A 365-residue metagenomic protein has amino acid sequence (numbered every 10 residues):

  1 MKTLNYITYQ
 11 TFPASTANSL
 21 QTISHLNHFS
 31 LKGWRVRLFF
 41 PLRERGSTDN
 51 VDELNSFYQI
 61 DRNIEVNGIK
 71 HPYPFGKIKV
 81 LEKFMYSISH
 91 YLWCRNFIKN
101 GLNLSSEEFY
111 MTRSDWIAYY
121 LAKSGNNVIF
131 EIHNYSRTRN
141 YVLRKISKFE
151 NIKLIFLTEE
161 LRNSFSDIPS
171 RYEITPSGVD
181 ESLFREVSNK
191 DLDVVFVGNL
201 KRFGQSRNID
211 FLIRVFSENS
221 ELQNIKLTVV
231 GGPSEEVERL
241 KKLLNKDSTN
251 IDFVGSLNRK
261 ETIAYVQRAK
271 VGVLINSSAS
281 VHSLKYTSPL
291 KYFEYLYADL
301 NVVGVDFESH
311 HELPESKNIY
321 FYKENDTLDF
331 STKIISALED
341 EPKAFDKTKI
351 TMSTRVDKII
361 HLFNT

Functional and structural regions predicted by a protein language model:
N5-I7, V179, V187-S217, L227-T228: Conserved donor-binding/catalytic core segment of Leloir-type glycosyltransferases
T8-S15, H28, W34-S89, N103 (+2 more regions): N-terminal strand-loop element at the rim of the active site of nucleotide-sugar-dependent glycosyltransferases
N18-F29, E53, L212, K291 (+1 more regions): Short amphipathic alpha-helix
H133, R137, F149-R185, V197-G198 (+1 more regions): Donor nucleotide-sugar binding/catalytic pocket of nucleotide-sugar-dependent glycosyltransferases
S182, E324-N325, T332, L338-T365: A charged, aromatic-enriched C-terminal amphipathic alpha-helix characteristic of glycosyltransferases across folds
F203-R207, K260-T262, G272-E294, G304-E312: Nucleotide-sugar-dependent
G231, E238-V266: Nucleotide-activated donor-binding/catalytic signature segment of Leloir-type glycosyltransferases, i.e., the conserved
H311-I335: Change "using UDP/GDP/dTDP sugars" to "using nucleotide sugars
